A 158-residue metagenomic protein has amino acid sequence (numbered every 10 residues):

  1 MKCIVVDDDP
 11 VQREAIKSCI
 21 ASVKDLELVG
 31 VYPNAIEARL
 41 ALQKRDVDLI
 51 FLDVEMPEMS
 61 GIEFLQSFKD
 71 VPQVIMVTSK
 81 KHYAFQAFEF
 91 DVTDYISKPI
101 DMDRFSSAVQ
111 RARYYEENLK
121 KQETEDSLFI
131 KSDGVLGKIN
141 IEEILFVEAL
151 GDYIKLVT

Functional and structural regions predicted by a protein language model:
M1-C3: Extreme N-terminal starter segment of soluble prokaryotic enzymes
V5, V31, M76-V77: Conserved SAM-binding loop
D8, N34, S79, A149: Cofactor-binding loop segments of dinucleotide-utilizing enzymes, especially the Rossmann-like FAD- and NAD(P)+-binding
D9-G30, S67: Two-component/phosphorelay signaling modules centered on CheY-like receiver
Q12, Y83-A84, G137: Short phosphate-engaging motifs
C19-S22, A35-K121: CheY-like receiver
Q110-T158: Conserved binding/recognition cores within well-folded domains
